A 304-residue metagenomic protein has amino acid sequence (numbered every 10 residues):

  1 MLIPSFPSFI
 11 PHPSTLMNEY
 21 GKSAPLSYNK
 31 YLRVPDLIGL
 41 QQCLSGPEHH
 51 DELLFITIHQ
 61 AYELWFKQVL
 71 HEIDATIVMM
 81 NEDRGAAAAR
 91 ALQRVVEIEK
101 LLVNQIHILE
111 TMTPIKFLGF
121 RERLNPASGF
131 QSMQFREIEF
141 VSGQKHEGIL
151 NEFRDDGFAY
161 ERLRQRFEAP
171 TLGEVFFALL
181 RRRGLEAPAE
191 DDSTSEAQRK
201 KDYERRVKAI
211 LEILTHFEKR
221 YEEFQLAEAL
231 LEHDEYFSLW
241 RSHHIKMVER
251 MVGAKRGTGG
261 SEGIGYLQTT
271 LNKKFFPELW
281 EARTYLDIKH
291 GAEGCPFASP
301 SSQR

Functional and structural regions predicted by a protein language model:
M1-L16: Short, basic, low-complexity termini and linkers enriched in Ser/Thr/Gly/Pro that act as targeting/leader peptides
L16-R304: Surface-exposed peri-terminal alpha-helical interaction modules
